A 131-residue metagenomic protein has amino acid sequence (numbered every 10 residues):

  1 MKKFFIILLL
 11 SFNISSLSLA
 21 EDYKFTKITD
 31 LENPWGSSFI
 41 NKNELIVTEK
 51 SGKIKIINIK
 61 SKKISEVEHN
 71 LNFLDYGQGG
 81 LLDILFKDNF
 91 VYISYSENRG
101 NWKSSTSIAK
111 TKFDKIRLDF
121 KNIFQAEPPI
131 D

Functional and structural regions predicted by a protein language model:
F4-S18: Sec-dependent N-terminal signal peptides
L17-D131: Acidic, Gly/Ser/Thr-rich repeat motifs that build Ca2+-stabilized beta-propeller blades
